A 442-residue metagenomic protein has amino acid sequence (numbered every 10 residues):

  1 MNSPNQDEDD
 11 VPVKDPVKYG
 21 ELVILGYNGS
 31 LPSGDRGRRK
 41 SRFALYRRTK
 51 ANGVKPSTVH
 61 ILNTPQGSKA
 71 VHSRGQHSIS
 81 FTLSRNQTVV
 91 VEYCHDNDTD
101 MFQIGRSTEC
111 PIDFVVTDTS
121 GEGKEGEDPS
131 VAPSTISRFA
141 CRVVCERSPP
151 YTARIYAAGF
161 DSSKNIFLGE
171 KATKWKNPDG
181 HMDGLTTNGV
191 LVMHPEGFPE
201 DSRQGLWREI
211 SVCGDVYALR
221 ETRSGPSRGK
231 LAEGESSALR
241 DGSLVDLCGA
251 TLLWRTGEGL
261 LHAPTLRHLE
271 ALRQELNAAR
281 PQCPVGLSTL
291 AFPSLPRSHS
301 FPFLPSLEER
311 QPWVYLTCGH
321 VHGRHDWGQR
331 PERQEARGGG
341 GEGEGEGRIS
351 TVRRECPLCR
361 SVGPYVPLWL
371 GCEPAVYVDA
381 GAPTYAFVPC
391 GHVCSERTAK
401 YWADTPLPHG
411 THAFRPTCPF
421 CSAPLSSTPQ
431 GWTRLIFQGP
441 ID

Functional and structural regions predicted by a protein language model:
M1-T135, S148, K176-D179, L185-E196 (+1 more regions): Intrinsically disordered, low-complexity acidic Ser/Thr-rich regulatory segments
D7-D10, Q87-V91, I112, G123-V131 (+10 more regions): Eukaryotic intrinsically disordered and solvent-exposed regulatory patches
V23, D35-G37, P111-H262: Forkhead-associated
G29-S30, K50, E109-P111, R142-V143 (+12 more regions): Conserved beta-strand elements of beta-rich interaction domains across eukaryotes, especially beta-propellers
G37, S107-E109, V115-S120, S148 (+11 more regions): Short coil/turn segments at secondary-structure boundaries
V89-V91, D98-F102, C110-I112, A132-C141 (+10 more regions): Core residues of folded domains in eukaryotic genome-function proteins
A263-A291: Short peripheral tails and domain-boundary helices/loops at the edges of structured domains
R280-P440: RING-type zinc-finger domain of E3 ubiquitin ligases
